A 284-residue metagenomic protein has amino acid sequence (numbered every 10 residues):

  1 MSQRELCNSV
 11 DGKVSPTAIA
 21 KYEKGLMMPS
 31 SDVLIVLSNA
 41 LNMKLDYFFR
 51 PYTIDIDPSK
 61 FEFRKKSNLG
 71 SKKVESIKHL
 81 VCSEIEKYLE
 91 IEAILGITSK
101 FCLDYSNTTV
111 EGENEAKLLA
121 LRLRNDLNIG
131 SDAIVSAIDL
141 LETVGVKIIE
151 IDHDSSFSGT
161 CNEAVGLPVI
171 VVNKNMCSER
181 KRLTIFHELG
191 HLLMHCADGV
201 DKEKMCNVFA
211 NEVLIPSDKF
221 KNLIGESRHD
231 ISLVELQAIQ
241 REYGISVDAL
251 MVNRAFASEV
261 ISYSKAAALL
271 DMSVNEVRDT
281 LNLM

Functional and structural regions predicted by a protein language model:
M1-M284: Short juxta-domain linker segments that transition from a proline/glycine-rich, charged coil into a short amphipathic
